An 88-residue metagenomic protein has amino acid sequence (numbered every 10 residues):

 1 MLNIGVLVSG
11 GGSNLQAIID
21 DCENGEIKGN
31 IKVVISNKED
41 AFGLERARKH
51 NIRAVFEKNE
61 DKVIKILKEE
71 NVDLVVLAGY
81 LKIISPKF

Functional and structural regions predicted by a protein language model:
M1-F88: One-carbon transfer enzymes
